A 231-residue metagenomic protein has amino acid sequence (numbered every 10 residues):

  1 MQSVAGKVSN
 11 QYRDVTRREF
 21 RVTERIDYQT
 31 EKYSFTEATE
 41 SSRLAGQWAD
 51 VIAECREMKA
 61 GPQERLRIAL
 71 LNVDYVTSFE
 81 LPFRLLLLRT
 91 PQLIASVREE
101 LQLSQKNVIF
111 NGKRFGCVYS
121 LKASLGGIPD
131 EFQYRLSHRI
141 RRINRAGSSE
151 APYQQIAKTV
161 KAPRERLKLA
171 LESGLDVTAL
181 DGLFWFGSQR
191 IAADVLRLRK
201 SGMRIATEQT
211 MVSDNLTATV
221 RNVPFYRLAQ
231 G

Functional and structural regions predicted by a protein language model:
M1-W48, S124-S149: Glycine- and charge-rich intrinsically disordered segments
Q2, G6, T77-S78, P82 (+2 more regions): Eukaryotic partner-binding/assembly regions in large regulatory complexes
E40-R65, H138-E165: Short alpha-helical segments that sit at the start of domains
G46-D50, F79, Y226: Short, positively charged
A60-V76, K161-D176: Short amphipathic alpha-helical interface segments
D74-R84, D176-F184: Short acidic, hydrophobic short linear motifs in intrinsically disordered regions
L87-Q92, F186-A193: Short, basic interhelical loop/turn and adjoining N-cap of the next helix at nucleic-acid- or acidic-partner-contacting
L93-V160, A192, L196-G231: DNA-binding patch around the recognition helix
